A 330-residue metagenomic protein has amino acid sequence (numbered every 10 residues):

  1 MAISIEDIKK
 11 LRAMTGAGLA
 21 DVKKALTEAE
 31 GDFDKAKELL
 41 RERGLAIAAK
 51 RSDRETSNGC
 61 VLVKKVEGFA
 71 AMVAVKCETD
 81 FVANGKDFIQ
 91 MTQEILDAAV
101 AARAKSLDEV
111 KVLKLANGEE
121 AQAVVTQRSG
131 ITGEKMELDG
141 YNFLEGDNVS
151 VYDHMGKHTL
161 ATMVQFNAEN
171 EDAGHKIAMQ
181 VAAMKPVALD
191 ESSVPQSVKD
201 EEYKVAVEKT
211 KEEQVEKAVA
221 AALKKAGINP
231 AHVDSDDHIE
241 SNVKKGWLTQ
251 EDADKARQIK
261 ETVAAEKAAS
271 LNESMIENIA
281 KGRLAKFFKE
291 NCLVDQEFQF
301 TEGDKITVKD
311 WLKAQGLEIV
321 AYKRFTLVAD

Functional and structural regions predicted by a protein language model:
A2-D330: N-terminal assembly/interaction segments in proteins that build large macromolecular machines
